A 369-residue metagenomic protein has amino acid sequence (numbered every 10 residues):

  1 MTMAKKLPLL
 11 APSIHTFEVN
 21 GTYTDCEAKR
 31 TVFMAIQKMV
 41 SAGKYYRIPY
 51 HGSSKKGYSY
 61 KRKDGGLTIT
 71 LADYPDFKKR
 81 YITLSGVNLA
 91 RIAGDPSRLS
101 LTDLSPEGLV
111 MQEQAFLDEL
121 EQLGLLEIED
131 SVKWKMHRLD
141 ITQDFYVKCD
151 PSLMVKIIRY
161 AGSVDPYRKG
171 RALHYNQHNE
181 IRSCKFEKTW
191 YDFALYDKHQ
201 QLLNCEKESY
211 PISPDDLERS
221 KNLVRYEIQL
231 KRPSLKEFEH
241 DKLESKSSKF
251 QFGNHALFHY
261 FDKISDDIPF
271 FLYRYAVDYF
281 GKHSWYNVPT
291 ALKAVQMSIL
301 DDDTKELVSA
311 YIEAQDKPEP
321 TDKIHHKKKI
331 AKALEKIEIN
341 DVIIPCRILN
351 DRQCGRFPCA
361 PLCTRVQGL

Functional and structural regions predicted by a protein language model:
M1-Q315, K336-L369: Structured, helix-rich domain cores that form ligand/interaction pockets
E319-P320: Charged, low-complexity interaction regions
K323-A331: Helix-turn-helix DNA-binding segment
